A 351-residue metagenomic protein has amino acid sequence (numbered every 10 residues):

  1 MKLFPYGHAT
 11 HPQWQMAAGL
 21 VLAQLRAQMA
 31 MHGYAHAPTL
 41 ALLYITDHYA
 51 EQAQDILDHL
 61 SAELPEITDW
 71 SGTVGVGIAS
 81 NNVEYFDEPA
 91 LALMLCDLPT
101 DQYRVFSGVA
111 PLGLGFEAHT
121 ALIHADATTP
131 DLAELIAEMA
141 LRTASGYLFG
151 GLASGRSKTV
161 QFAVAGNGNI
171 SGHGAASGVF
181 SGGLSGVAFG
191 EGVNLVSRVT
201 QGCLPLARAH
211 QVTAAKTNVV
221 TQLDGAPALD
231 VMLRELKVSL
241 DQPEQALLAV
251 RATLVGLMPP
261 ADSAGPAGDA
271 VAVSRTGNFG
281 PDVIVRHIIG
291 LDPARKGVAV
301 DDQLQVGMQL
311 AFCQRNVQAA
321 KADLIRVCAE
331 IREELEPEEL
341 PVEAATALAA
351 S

Functional and structural regions predicted by a protein language model:
M1-A50, H59-A62, I67-A350: Small-residue-enriched flexible segments
I56: Contiguous, structured surface segment used for ligand recognition
